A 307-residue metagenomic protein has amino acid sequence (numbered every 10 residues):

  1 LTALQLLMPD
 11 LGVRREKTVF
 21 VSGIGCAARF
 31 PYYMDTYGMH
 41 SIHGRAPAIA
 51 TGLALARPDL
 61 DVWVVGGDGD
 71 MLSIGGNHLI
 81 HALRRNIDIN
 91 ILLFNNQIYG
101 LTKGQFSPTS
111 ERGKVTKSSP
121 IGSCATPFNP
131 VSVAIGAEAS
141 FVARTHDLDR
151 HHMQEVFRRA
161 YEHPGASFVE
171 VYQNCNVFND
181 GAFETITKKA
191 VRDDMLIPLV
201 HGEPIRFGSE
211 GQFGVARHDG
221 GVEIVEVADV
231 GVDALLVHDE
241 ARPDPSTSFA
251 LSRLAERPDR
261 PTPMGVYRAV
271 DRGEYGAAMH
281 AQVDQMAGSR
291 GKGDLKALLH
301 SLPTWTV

Functional and structural regions predicted by a protein language model:
T2-L7, I74-L79, M153-Q154, T247-L254: Short alpha-helical segments and helix-capping/turn motifs at coil-helix boundaries
T2-Q5, F30-M34, G276-H280: Short, glycine/acidic-enriched capping/hinge loops at junctions between secondary-structure elements
L4, G12-F30: N-terminal glycine-rich anion-binding loops that anchor highly charged ligand groups
R14-T18, A46, A56-V62, R84-N90 (+4 more regions): Short coil/turn connectors at secondary-structure junctions
V21-G23, T145, E170-Y172, Y267-A269: Generic beta-strand/beta-sheet core signal
I24-G100, Q154: Thiamine diphosphate
I74-G75, H81-I89, F94, I98-P243: Glycine-rich ThDP/TPP pyrophosphate-binding loop and its adjacent helix/strand module within ThDP-dependent enzymes
M195-L196, I205-V307: Conserved acidic/glycine
